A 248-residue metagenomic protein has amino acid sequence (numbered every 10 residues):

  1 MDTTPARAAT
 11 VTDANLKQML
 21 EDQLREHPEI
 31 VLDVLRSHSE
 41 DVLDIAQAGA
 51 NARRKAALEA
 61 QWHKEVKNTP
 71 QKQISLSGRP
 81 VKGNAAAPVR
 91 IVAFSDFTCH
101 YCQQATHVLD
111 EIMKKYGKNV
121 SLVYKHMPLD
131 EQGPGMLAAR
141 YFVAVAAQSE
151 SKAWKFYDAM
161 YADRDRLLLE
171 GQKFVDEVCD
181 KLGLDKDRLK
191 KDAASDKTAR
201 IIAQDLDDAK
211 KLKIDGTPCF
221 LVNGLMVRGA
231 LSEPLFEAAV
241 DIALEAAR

Functional and structural regions predicted by a protein language model:
M1-T69: N-terminal targeting signals for export/organelle localization
A8-L24, D41-A46, E177-R248: C-terminal cap of thioredoxin/glutaredoxin-like
T10-A14, R25, H100-Q103, Q132-M136 (+4 more regions): Soluble non-cytosolic domains of exported or imported proteins
D13, K17, E21, P28 (+9 more regions): Extracytoplasmic/secreted envelope proteins and their assembly/folding machinery, especially bacterial periplasmic
K72-V89, K114: A short beta-strand-turn-helix
K82-C99, L122-H126: Short active-site neighborhood of thiol/selenol oxidoreductases, capturing the structured segment around
V92, Q103-D180, K210-D215: Structural alpha/beta surface segment adjacent to cysteine/selenocysteine redox centers across thiol/disulfide enzymes
D96-A105, C219-L221: The canonical Cys-X-X-Cys-His
